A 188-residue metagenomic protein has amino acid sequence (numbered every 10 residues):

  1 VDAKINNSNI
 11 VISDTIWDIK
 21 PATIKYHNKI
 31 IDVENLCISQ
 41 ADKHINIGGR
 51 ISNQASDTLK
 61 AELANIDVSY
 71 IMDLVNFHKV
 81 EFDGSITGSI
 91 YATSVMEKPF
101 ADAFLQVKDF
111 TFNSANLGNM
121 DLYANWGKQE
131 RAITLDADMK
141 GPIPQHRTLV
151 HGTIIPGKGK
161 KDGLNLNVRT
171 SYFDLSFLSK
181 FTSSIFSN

Functional and structural regions predicted by a protein language model:
V1-Y91, M96-N188: Interface amphipathic segments
